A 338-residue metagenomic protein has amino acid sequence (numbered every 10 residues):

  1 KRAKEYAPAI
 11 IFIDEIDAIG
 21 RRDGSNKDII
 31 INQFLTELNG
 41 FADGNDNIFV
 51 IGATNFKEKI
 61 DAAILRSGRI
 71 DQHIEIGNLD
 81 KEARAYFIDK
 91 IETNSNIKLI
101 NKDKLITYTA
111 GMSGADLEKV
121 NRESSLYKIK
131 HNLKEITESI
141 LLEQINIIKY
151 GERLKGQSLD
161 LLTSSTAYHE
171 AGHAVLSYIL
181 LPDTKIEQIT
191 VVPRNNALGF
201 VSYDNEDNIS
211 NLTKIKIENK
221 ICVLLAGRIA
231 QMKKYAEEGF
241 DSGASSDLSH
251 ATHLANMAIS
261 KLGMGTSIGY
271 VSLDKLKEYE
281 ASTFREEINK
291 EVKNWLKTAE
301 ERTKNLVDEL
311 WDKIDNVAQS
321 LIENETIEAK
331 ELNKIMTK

Functional and structural regions predicted by a protein language model:
K1-I106: Walker A/P-loop NTP-binding motif of AAA+ ATPase domains
I10, N45-D46, A62-A63, I76-I140 (+3 more regions): Conserved C-terminal "switch" segment of AAA+ ATPases
D14, F34, T54, I70 (+8 more regions): Residue-level signature of catalytic and energy-coupling elements of molecular machines, predominantly ATP/GTP-dependent
I16-I19, N55-K59, N78-R84, E92-S95 (+6 more regions): Conserved nucleotide-binding/hydrolysis micro-motifs of P-loop NTPases
D17, A171-H173: Short active-site segment of divalent metal-dependent hydrolases/proteases that encodes the spacing between
T163-A167, A174-K338: Soluble catalytic regions of large protease machineries
